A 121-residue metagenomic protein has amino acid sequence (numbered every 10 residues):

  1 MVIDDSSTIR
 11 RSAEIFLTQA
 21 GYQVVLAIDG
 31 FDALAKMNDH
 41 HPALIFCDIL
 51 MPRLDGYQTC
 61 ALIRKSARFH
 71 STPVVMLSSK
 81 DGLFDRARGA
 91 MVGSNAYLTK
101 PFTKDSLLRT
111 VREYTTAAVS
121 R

Functional and structural regions predicted by a protein language model:
R11-Q19: Charged docking surfaces used in two-component/phosphorelay signaling
G21-I28, K36: Short hydrophobic/Thr-rich beta-strand motif most characteristic of the beta2 strand and flanking loop of CheY-like
H40-F46: Active-site beta3 strand of CheY-like receiver
M51: Receiver (REC) domain active-site loop signature in two-component systems and cognate sites in sensor histidine kinases
F102-R112: C-terminal output helix
